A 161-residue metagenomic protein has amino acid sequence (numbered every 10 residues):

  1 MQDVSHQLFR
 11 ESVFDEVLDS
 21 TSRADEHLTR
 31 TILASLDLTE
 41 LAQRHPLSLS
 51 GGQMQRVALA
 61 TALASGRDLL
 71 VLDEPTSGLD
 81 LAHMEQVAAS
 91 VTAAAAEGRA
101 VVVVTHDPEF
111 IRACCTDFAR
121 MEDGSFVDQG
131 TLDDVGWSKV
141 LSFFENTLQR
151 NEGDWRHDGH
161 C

Functional and structural regions predicted by a protein language model:
E26-L41: Conserved ABC ATPase "signature" region
H45-L49, Q53: Conserved ABC ATPase signature
L59: Hydrophobic anchor residue at the start of the ABC signature
L70-D73: Catalytic Walker B motif of ABC-type/P-loop ATPase nucleotide-binding domains
T105-H106: H-loop/switch region of ABC-family ATPase nucleotide-binding domains
I111-A113: A short, surface-exposed alpha-helical micro-motif characterized by mixed small hydrophobic and charged/polar residues
S125-L148: Conserved beta-strand-loop-alpha-helix hinge in the C-terminal portion of ABC ATPase nucleotide-binding domains
